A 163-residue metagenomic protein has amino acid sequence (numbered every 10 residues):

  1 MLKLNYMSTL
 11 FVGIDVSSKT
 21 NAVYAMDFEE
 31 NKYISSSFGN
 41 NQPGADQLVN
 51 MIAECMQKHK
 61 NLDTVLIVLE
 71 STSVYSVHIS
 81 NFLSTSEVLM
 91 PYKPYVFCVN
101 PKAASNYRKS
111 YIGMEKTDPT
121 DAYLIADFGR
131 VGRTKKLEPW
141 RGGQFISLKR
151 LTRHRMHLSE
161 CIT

Functional and structural regions predicted by a protein language model:
M1-T163: Phosphate- and other anionic-substrate recognition elements at nucleic-acid/protein interfaces
